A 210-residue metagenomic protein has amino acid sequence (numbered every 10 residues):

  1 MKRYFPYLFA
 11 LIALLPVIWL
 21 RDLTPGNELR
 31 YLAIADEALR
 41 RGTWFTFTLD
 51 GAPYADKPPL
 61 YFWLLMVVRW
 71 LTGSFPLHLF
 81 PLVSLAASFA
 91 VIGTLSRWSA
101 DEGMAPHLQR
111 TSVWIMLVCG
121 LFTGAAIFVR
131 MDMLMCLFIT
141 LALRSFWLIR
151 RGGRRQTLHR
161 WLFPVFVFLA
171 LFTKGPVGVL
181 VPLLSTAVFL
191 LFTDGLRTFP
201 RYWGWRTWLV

Functional and structural regions predicted by a protein language model:
M1-V210: Membrane-integral, polyisoprenol-dependent glycosyltransferases of the GT-C/oligosaccharyltransferase superfamily
